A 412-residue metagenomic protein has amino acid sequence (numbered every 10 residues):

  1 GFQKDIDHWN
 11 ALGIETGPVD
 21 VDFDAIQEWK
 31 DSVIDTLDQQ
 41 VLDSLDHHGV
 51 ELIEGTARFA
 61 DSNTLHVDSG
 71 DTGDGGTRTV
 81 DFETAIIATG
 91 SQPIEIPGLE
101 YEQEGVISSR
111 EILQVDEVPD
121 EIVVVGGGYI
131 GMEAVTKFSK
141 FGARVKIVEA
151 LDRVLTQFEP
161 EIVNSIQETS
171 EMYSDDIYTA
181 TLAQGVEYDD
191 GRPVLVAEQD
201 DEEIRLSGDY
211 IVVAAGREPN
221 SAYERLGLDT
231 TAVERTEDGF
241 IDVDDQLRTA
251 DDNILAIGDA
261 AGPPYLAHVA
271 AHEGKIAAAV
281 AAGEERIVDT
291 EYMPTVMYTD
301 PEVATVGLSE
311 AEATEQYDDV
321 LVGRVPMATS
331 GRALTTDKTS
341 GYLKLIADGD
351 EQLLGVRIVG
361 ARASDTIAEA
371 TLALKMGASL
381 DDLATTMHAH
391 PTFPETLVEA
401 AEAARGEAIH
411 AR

Functional and structural regions predicted by a protein language model:
G1, A282, T299-S309, T314-R412: Flexible, glycine-rich terminal cap/loop adjacent to redox cofactors in electron-transfer oxidoreductases
G1-P97, Y101-V118, L151-V154, E161-I162 (+4 more regions): Glycine-rich flavin
E51-E54, R58-T72, V80, R144-D245: A Rossmann-like FAD-binding core segment of flavoenzymes
E51-I53, I107, D176-Y178, L255 (+1 more regions): General small-molecule cofactor/ligand-binding pocket signal
A57, T79-G90, V124-V125, L206-R217 (+2 more regions): Short hydrophobic core segments
T89-R144, V148, D176-I177, D229-Q246: Glycine-rich dinucleotide-binding loop and its adjacent helix/turn
E102-P119, S207-V280, E369, A373 (+1 more regions): FAD-site-proximal beta/loop scaffold in flavoenzymes
V125-G128, F158, D259, P263: Glycine-rich Rossmann-fold phosphate-binding loop(s) that bind the pyrophosphate of adenine dinucleotide cofactors
